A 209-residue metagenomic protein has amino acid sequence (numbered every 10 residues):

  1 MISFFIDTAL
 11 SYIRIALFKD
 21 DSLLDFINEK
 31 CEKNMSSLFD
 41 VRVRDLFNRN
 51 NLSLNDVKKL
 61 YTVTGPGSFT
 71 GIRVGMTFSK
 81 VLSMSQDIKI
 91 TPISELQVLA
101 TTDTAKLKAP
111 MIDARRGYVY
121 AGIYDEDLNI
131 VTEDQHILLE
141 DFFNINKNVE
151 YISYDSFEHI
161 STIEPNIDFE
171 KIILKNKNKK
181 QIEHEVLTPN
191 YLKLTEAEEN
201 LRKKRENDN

Functional and structural regions predicted by a protein language model:
M1-K19, T91-N209: Oxyanion-binding and handling regions
M1-T62: N-terminal beta-alpha supersecondary unit
S22-L23, M76-L82, G122-Y124: Short, basic/glycine-rich phosphate-binding loops at helix/coil junctions that contact nucleotide phosphates
S36, D40, S79, F169-E170: A general structural signal for well-ordered alpha-helical segments in protein cores
V43, F78-L82, A100: Buried hydrophobic packing segments
R44-D45, M84, K175: Short glycine/serine- and small hydrophobic-enriched flexible loop segments
K59-I90: DPxDG-like acidic metal-binding loop motif
